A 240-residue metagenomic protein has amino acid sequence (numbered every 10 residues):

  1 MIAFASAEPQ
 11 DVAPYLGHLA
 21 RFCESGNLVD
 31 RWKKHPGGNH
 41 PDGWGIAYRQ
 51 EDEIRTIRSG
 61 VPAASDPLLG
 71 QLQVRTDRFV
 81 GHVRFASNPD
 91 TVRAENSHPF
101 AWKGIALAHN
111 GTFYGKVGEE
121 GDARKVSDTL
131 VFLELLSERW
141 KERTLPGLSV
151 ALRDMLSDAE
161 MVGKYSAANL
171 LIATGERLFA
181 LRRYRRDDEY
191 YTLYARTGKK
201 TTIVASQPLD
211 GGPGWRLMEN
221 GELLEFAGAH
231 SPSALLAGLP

Functional and structural regions predicted by a protein language model:
M1-P62, A180, R185-D188, G221-L223 (+1 more regions): Extreme N-terminus nucleophile/cap motif
A13, T56, P89-T91, H109 (+5 more regions): Short helix/loop capping segments that flank catalytic or ligand/cofactor-binding pockets
P36-P41, Q50-G60, R75, F113 (+2 more regions): Domain-scale activation on soluble regions of proteins
H40-W44, Q50, A63-A64, V74 (+4 more regions): Short, basic and Ser/Thr-rich N-terminal targeting/leader segments
I46, N96-F113, S157-Q207, G212-L217 (+1 more regions): Conserved catalytic micro-motifs used in adenylation/nucleotidyl-transfer and phosphoryl/amide- and methyl-transfer
R58-Q73, G81-K103, K116: Short acidic (Asp/Glu) patches
S65-G70, E119-G121, E189-A195, G214-L217 (+1 more regions): A short, polar/proline- and glycine-enriched secondary-structure boundary/capping micro-motif
Y114-R177: Short histidine
